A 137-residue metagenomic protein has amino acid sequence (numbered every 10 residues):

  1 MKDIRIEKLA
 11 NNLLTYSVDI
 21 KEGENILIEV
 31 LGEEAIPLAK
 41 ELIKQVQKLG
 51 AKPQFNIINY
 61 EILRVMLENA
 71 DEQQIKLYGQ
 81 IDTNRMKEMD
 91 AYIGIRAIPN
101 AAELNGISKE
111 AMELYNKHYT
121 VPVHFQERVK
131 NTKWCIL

Functional and structural regions predicted by a protein language model:
M1-L137: Active-site bordering "gate/hinge" segments that shape substrate access to catalytic or cofactor-binding pockets
